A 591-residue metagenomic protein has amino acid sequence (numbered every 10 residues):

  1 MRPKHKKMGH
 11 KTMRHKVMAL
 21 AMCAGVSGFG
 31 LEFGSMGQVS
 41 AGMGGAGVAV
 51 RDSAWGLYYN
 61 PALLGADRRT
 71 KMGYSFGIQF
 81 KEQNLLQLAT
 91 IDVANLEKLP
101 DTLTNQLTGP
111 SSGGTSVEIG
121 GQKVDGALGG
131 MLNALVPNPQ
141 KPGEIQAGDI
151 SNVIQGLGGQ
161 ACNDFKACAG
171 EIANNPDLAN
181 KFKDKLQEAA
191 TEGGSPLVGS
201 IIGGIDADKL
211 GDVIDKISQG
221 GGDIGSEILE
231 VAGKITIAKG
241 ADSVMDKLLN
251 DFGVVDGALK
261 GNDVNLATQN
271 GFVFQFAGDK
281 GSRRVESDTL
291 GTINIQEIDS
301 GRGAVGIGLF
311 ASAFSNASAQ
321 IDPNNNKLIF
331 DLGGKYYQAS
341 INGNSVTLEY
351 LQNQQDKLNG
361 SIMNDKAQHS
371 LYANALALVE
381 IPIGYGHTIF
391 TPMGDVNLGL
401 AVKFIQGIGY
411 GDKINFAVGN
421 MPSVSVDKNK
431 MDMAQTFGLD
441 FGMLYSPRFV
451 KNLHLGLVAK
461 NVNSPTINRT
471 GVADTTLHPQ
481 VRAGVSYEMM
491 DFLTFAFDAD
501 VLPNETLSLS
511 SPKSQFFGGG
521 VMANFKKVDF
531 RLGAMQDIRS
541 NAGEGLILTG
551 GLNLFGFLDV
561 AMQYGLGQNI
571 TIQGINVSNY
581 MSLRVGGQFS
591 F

Functional and structural regions predicted by a protein language model:
R2-G30: Gram-negative bacterial Sec-dependent N-terminal signal peptides
F29-G37: Cleaved targeting-peptide boundary
Q38, L266-G271, L376-P382, A434-D440 (+4 more regions): Transmembrane beta-barrel architecture of outer-membrane proteins
Q38-A41, D242-V254, D356-K366, F416-S425 (+5 more regions): Flexible, solvent-exposed coil segments and beta strand-coil junctions, predominantly the extracellular/periplasmic
M43, L63, F272-G278, G291-E297 (+10 more regions): Residues on the lipid-exposed face of transmembrane beta-strands in outer-membrane beta-barrel proteins
A66-V426, V560-M562, I572-S578, L583: A subset of solvent-exposed loop/turn segments in beta-rich extracellular surface proteins, enriched in glycine
K403-N468: Loop-centered beta-sheet repeat module
F449-F591: Outer membrane beta-barrel transmembrane domains
